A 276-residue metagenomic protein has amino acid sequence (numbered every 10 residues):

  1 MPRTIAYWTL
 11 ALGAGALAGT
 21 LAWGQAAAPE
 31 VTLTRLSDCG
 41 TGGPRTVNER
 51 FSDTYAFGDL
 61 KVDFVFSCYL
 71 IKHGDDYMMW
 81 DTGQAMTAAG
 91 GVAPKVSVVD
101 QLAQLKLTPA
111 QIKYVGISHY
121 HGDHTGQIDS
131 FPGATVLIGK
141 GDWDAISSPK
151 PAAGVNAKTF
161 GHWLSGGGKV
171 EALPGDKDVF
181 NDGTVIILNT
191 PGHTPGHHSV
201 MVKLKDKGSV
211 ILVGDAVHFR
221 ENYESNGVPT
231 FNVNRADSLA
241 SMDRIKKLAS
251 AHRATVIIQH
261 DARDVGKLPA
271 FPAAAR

Functional and structural regions predicted by a protein language model:
M1-A11: Bacterial N-terminal signal peptides that target proteins for export
W8, T20-D100, Q111, K207-G214 (+1 more regions): Metallo-beta-lactamase
D38-C39, T82-A85, Y120, G141-D142 (+3 more regions): Active-site metal-binding loops of divalent metal-dependent hydrolases
A88, S97-V98, T135-G139, G192 (+2 more regions): Short, electropositive alpha-helical surface patch
G91-I138: Active-site metal-binding motif and surrounding structural segment of the metallo-beta-lactamase
V96-Q111, K140-N189, D237-R253: Metallo-beta-lactamase
V115-T125, T190-H197, I258-A262: Histidine-centered catalytic micro-motifs
S199-M201, D206-R276: Cap/insert and terminal regions of metallo-dependent hydrolase folds
